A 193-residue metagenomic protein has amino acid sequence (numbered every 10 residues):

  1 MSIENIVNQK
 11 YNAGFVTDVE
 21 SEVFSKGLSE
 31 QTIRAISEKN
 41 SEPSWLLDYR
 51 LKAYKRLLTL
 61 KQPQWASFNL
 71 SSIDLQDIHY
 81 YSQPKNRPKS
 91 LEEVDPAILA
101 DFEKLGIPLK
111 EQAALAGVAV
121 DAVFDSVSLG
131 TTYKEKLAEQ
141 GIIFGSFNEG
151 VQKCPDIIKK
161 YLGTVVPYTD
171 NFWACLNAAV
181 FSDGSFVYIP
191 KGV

Functional and structural regions predicted by a protein language model:
S2-V193: Glycine-rich and polybasic anion-binding loops at the starts of cofactor/ligand-binding domains
